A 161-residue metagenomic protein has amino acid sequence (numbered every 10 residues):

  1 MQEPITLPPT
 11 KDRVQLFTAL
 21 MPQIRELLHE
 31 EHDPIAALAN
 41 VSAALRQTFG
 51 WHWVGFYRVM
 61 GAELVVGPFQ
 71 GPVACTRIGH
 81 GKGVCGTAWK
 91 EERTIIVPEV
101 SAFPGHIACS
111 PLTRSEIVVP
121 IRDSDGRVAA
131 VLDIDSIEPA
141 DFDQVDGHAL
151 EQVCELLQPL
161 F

Functional and structural regions predicted by a protein language model:
M1-V73, Q152, L156-F161: Intrinsically disordered, low-complexity terminal regulatory regions
D33-A36, H80, T113, V145: A generic structural signal for residues located within well-ordered alpha-helices of large catalytic or ligand-binding
W53, V118, V131: Short hydrophobic/aromatic beta-strand element in the GNAT-like acyltransferase core that lines or flanks the acyl-donor
V59-P111: Regulatory sensory and allosteric helical modules in signal-transduction proteins and certain transcription factors
S115-D123: A short, aliphatic-rich beta-strand micro-motif
R122-S136: Sensory-domain boundary capping and coupling elements
E138-A140: A generic structural motif
F142-Q144, A149, P159: Well-ordered alpha/beta subsegment
